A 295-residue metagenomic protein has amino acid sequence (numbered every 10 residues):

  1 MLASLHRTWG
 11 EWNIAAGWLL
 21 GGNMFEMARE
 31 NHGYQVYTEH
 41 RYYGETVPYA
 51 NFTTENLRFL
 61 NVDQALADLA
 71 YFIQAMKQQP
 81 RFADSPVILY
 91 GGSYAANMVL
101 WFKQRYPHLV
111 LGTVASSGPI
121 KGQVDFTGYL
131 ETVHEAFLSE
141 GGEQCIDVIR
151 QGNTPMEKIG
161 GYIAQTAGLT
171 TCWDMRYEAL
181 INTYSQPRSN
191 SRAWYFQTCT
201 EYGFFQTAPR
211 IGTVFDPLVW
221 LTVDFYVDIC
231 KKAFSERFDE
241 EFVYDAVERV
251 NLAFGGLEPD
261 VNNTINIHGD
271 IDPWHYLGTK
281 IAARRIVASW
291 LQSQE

Functional and structural regions predicted by a protein language model:
M1-A70, Q74-Q79, E240-N263, P273 (+1 more regions): N-terminal cap/lid subdomain of alpha/beta-hydrolase-fold enzymes
S4-R7, Y34-T38, I88-Y90, G112-A115 (+3 more regions): Structural recognition of the beta-strand scaffold that forms the well-ordered cores of secreted hydrolase catalytic
E11-N13, R41-Y43, Y94-A95, I120-K121 (+2 more regions): Conserved beta-strand elements of beta-rich interaction domains across eukaryotes, especially beta-propellers
N31, Y106-L109: Short, structured coil segments at secondary-structure junctions
R81-S93, M98: Alpha/beta-hydrolase fold nucleophile elbow
W101-R105: Active-site signature of alpha/beta-hydrolase-fold catalytic machinery across serine- and Asp/Cys-nucleophile hydrolases
H108-N153: A catalytic-pocket lid/entrance helix-loop region that shapes and gates access to the active site across common
Q151-E295: C-terminal subdomain of alpha/beta-hydrolase-fold enzymes, centered on the catalytic histidine and its supporting
